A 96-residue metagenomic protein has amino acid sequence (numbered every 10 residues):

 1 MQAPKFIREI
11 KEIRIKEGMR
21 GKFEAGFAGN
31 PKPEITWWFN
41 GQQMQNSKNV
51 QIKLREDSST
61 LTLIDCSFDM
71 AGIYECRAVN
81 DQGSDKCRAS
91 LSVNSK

Functional and structural regions predicted by a protein language model:
M1-E12, E17, F39-N46, K53-S58 (+2 more regions): Flexible inter-domain hinge/linker segments at boundaries of tandem extracellular adhesion modules
K16-R20, N30-K32, E56, C66-C76 (+1 more regions): Solvent-exposed loop/turn motifs of extracellular immunoglobulin-like beta-sandwich domains
E24, T60-D65: Exposed aromatic-hydrophobic patches
A25-N30, V79: Acidic, Ser/Thr
S47-N49, E75: Short beta-alpha junctions and helix-cap segments that line functional grooves
